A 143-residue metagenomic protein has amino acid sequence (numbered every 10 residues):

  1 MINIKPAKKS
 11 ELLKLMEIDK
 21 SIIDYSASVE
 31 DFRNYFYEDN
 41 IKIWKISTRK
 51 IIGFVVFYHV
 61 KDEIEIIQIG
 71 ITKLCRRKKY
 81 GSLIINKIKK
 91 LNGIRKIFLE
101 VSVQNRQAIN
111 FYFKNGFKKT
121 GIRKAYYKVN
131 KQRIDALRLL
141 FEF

Functional and structural regions predicted by a protein language model:
K5-P6, K78: Helix-turn-helix-type domain boundary/helix-start signal
K9-L74, S82-L91, A125, E142-F143: Acetyl-CoA-dependent GNAT
Y58, E63, I109, T120 (+2 more regions): A short, glycine- and basic residue-enriched loop/turn that sits immediately adjacent to a domain's principal
E63, K96-F98, R138: Structural preference for beta-strand elements that scaffold enzyme active sites
I69-N86, S102-N110, K114-N115, K119: Conserved glycine-rich acetyl-CoA-binding loop
N92-S102: Conserved GNAT acetyl-CoA-binding A-motif
S102-R106, A125-F143: C-terminal "cap" of GNAT-fold acetyltransferases
